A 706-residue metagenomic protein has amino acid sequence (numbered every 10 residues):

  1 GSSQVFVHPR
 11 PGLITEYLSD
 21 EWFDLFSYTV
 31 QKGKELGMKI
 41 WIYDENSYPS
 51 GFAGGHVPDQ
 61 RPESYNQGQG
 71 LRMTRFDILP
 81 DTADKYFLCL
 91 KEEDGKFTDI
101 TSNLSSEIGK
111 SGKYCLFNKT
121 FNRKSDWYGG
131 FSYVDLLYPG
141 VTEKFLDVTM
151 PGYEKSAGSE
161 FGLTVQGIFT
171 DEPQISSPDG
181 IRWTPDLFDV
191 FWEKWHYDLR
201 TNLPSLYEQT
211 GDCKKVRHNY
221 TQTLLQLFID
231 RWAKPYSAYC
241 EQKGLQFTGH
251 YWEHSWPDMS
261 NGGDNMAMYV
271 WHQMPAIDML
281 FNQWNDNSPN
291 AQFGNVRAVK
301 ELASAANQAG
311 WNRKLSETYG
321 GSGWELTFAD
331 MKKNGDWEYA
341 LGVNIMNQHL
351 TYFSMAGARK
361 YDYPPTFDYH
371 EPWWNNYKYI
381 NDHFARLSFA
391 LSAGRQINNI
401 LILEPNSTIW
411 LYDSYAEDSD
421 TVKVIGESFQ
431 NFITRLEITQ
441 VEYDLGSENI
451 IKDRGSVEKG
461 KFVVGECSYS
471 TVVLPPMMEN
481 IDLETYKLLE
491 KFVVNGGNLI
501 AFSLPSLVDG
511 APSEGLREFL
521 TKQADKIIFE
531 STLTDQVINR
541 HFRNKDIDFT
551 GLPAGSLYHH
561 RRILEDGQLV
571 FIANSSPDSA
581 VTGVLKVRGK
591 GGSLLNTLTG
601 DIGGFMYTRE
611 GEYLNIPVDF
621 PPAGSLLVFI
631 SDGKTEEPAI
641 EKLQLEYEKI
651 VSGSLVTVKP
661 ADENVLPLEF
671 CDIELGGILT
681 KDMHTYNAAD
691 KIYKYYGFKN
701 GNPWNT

Functional and structural regions predicted by a protein language model:
S3-G55, D59-R75, L79, K155-G167 (+1 more regions): Carbohydrate-binding surfaces of carbohydrate-active enzymes
A53-S159: Catalytic and substrate-binding clefts that recognize carbohydrates or anionic sugar/phosphate headgroups
